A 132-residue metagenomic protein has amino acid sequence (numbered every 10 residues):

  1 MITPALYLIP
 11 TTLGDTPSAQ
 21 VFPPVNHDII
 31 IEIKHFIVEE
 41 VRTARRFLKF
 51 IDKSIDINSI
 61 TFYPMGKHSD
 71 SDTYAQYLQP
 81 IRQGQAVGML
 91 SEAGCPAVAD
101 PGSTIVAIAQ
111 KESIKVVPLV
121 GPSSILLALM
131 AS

Functional and structural regions predicted by a protein language model:
M1-M65: Glycine-rich, flexible N-terminal cofactor/catalytic loop recognition
Y7, T104-S132: Class I SAM-dependent methyltransferase SAM-binding "motif I" and its flanking Rossmann-like core
V21-P24, I51-K53, Y77-L78, P101-V106 (+1 more regions): Short, glycine/charged-enriched secondary-structure capping and boundary segments
V38-E39, S91, V116-G121: General beta-strand structural signal in soluble alpha/beta enzymes
R42-A44, G94, S124: Alpha-helix capping/helix-boundary segments
L48-K49, G66-Q79: Short, structured surface patches at the beginning of a domain
Y74-V116: Glycine/small-residue-rich loop that forms an oxyanion/phosphate-binding "nest" at active or ligand-binding sites
